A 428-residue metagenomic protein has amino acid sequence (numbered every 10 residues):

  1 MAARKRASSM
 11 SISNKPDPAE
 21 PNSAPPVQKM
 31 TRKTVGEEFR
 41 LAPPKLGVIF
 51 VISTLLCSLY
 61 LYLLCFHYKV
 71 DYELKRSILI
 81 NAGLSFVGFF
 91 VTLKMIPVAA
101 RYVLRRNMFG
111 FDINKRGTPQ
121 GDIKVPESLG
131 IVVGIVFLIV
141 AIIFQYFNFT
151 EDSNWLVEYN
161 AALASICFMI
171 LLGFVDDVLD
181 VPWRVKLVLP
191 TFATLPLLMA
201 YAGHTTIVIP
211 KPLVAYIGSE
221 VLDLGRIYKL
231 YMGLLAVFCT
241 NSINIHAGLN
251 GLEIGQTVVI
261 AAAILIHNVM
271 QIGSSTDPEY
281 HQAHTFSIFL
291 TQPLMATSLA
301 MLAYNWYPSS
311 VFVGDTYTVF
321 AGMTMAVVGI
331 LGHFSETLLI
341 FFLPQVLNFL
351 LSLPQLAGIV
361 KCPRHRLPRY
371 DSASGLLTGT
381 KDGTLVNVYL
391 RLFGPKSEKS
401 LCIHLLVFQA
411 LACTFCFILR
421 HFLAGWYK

Functional and structural regions predicted by a protein language model:
A2-Y102, V133-Y146, D152-L171, I227-C239 (+1 more regions): Alpha-helical transmembrane segments
P97-F111, A202-I209: Juxtamembrane interfacial secondary-structure elements that flank transmembrane helices in multi-pass membrane proteins
I113-S128: Juxtamembrane helix-capping/reentrant segments at transmembrane boundaries
I170, L198-V214: Intrinsically disordered, low-complexity, Ser/Thr/Glu/Asp/Lys/Arg-enriched terminal regions and linkers of eukaryotic
L171-L179, C239-H246: Membrane-water interface regions at transmembrane-helix termini and the short interhelical loops of multi-pass membrane
L179-P182, F422: Flexible hinge motifs at transmembrane-helix junctions and intramembrane kinks/re-entrant loops in multi-pass membrane
V188-M199: Carboxylate/His-rich catalytic cores and anion/metal-binding grooves
P210-D223, K229: Fold-level signal for large, globular catalytic cores of enzyme and receptor domains
